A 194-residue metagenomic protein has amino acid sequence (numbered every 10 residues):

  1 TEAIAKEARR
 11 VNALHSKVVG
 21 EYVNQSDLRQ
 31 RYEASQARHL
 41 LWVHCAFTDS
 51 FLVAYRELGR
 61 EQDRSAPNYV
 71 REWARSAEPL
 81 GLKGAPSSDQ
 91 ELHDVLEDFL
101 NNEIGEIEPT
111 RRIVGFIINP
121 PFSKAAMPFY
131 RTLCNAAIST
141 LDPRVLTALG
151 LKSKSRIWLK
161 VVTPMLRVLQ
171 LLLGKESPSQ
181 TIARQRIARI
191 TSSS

Functional and structural regions predicted by a protein language model:
T1-W42, A46-S194: Mature, function-bearing regions of proteins
